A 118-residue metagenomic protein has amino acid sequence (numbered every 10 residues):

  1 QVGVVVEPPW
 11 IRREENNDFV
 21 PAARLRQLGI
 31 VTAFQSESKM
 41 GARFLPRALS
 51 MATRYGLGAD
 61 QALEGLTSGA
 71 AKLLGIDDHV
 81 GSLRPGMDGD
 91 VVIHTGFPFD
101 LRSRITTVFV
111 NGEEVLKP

Functional and structural regions predicted by a protein language model:
G3-H94: His/Asp/Glu-enriched, well-ordered alpha-helical/loop segment that forms or immediately abuts the divalent-metal
K72, R84-P118: C-terminal cap of metal-dependent C-N hydrolases
